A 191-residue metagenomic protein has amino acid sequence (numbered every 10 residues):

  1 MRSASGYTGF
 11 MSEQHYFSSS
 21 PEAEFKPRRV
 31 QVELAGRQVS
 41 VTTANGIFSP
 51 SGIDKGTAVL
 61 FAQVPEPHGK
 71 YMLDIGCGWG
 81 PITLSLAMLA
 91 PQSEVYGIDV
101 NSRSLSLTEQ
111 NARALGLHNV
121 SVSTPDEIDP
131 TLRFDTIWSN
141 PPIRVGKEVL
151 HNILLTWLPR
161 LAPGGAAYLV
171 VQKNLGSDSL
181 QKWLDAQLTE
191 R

Functional and structural regions predicted by a protein language model:
R2-A35, G46, P50: N-terminal auxiliary segments of SAM/dcSAM-dependent transferases
G56-S139: Conserved SAM/SAH cofactor-binding pocket of Class I
D99-S102, V149, Q172: Short beta->alpha hinge that forms the Motif I/post-I loop of the SAM-binding pocket
S139-E148: Glycine-rich phosphate-binding "P-loop"
H151-P163: A short glycine-rich, Lys/Arg-flanked "PGG" loop and its adjoining helix->strand segment in the class I
G164-V171: Conserved beta-strand signature within the Rossmann-like core of class I S-adenosyl-L-methionine
Q172-Q187: Conserved class I S-adenosyl-L-methionine
T189-R191: Conserved S-adenosyl-L-methionine
